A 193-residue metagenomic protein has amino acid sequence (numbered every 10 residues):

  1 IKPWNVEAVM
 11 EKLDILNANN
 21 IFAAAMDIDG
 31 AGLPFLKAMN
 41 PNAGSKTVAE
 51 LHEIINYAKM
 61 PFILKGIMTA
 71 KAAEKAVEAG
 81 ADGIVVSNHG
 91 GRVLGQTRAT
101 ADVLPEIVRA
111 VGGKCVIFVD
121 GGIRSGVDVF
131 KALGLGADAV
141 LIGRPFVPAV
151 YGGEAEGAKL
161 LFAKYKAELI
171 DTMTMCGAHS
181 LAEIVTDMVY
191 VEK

Functional and structural regions predicted by a protein language model:
I1, K75-S87, G136-V140, E192-K193: Short, electropositive alpha-helical surface patch
I1-E74, E78-A79, G90-V93: Active-site entrance/lid segments in N-terminal catalytic domains of soluble metabolic enzymes
A23-A25, P61-I63, D82-V85, V116-F118 (+1 more regions): Structural preference for beta-strand elements that scaffold enzyme active sites
M26, I54, A76, I84 (+3 more regions): Conserved, mostly hydrophobic/aromatic
P41-G44, R98-L104: Charged helix-capping and loop-helix junction motifs
I67-M68, H89-G91, A99, G122 (+1 more regions): Histidine- and/or cysteine-centered catalytic micro-motif in compact active-site loops
E78, G83-S87, T97-A101, R109-A110: Catalytic pocket-lining loop regions of alpha/beta-barrel enzymes, especially the amidohydrolase/enolase/GH5 lineages
D102-K193: Alpha/beta catalytic cores of nucleotide-metabolism and tRNA/nucleoside-modifying enzymes
